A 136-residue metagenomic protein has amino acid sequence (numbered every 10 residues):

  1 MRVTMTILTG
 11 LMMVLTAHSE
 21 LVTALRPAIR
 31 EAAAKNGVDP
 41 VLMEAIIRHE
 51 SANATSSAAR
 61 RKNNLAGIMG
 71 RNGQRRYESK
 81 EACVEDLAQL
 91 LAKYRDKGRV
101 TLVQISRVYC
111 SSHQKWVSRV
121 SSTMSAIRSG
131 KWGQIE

Functional and structural regions predicted by a protein language model:
R2-V3, I7-E136: Catalytic cores of secreted/periplasmic lytic hydrolases that degrade extracellular macromolecules
